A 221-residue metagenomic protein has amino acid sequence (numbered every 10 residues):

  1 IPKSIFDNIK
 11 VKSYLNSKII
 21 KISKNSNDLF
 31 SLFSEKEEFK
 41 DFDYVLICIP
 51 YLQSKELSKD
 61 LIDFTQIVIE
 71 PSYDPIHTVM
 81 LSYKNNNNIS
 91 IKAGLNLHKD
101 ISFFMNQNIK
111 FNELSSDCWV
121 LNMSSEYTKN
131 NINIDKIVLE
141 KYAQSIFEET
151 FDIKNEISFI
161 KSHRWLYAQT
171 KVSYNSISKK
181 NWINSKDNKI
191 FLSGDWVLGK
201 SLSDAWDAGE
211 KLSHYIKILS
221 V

Functional and structural regions predicted by a protein language model:
I1-D7, Y14, N133-Y142: Short beta-strand to alpha-helix junction loop
I5, L46-C48, L81, L121 (+2 more regions): Generic structural signal for small/hydrophobic residues in well-ordered secondary structure, especially within
I9, F42-D43, D187: Short, well-ordered alpha-helix to beta-strand connector turns
L15-S31: A conserved short coil-to-beta-strand element within the FAD-binding core of flavoproteins
E38-K92, I153: Central helical "cap/lid" subdomain
N86-S90, K110-E113, T128-K129: Short helix-loop capping/hinge motifs at secondary-structure junctions, enriched in acidic/polar residues
L114-V221: Conserved flavin/dinucleotide-binding core of flavoenzymes
